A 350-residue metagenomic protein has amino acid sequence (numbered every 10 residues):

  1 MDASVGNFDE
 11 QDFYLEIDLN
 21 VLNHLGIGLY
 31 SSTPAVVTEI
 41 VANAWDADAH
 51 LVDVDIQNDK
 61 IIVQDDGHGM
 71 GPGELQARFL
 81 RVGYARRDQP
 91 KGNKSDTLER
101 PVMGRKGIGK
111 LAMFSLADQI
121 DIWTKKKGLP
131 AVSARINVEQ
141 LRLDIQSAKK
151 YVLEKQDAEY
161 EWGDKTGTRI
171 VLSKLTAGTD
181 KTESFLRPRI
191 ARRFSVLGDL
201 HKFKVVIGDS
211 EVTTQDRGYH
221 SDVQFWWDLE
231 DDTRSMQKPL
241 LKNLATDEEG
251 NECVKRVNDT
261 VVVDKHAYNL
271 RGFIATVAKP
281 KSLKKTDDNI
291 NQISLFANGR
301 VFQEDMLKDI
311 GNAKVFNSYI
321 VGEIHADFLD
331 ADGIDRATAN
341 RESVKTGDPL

Functional and structural regions predicted by a protein language model:
M1-D2, Q11, L244-L350: Charged regulatory segments coupled to nucleotide-binding catalytic modules in large multidomain enzymes
M1-K174: GHKL (Bergerat-fold) ATPase N-terminal catalytic module, capturing the glycine-rich phosphate-binding loop and acidic
S32, V36, G71, G178-L186 (+1 more regions): Short amphipathic alpha-helical segments
K60, A85, Q119-I120, K126-G128 (+6 more regions): Short loop/turn segments at secondary-structure transitions that flank enzyme active sites
G71-G73, T179-K181, Q215-D216, Q303-M306 (+1 more regions): Short helix/loop capping segments that flank catalytic or ligand/cofactor-binding pockets
L116-Q119, T166-G167, L200-H201, N291-Q292 (+1 more regions): Short glycine-/polar-rich loops that comprise or flank the Walker A/P-loop and associated switch/sensor motifs
Q119-I122, K126, A134, L200-E211 (+2 more regions): Short polybasic amphipathic segments
E161-T286: Glycine/threonine-rich ATP-lid/beta-loop region of ATP-binding domains
